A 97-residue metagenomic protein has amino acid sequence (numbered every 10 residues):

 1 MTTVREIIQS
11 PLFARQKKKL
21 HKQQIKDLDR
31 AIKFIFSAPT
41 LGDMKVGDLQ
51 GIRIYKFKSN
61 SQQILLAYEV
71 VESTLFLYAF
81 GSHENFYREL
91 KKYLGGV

Functional and structural regions predicted by a protein language model:
M1-A31: Arg/Lys-rich, positively charged N-terminal/basic patches that mediate binding to nucleic acids
T2, R15, P39-M44, G81: Residue-level signal for pocket-adjacent positions within structured domains
T2-E6, S59-L65, E69-V97: Enriched for short, Lys/Arg-rich terminal
Q16, A31-F34, E89, Y93: Residues that form generic nucleotide/phosphate-binding pockets
K33-N60: A short, surface-exposed loop/turn module that caps and links secondary-structure elements
